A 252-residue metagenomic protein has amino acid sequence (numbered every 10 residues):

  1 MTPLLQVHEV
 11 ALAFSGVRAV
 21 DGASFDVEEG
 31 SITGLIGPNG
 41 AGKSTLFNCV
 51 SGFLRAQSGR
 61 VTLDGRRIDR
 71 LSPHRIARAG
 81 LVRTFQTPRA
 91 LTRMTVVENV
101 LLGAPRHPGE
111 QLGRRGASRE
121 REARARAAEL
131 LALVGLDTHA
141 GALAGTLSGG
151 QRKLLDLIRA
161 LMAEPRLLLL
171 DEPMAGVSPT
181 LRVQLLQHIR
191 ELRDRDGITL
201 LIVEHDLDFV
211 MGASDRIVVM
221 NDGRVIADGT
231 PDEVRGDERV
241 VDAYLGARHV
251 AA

Functional and structural regions predicted by a protein language model:
I36-P38: The feature captures the beta-strand-to-loop junction immediately N-terminal to the Walker
S51: Helix-to-loop junction immediately C-terminal to a conserved catalytic motif
D69-R70, L130-S148: Conserved ABC nucleotide-binding domain
L101, G113-H139, Q184-R190: Conserved ABC ATPase "signature" region
E164: Conserved catalytic motifs of ABC-family nucleotide-binding domains
L168-E172: Catalytic Walker B motif of ABC-type/P-loop ATPase nucleotide-binding domains
